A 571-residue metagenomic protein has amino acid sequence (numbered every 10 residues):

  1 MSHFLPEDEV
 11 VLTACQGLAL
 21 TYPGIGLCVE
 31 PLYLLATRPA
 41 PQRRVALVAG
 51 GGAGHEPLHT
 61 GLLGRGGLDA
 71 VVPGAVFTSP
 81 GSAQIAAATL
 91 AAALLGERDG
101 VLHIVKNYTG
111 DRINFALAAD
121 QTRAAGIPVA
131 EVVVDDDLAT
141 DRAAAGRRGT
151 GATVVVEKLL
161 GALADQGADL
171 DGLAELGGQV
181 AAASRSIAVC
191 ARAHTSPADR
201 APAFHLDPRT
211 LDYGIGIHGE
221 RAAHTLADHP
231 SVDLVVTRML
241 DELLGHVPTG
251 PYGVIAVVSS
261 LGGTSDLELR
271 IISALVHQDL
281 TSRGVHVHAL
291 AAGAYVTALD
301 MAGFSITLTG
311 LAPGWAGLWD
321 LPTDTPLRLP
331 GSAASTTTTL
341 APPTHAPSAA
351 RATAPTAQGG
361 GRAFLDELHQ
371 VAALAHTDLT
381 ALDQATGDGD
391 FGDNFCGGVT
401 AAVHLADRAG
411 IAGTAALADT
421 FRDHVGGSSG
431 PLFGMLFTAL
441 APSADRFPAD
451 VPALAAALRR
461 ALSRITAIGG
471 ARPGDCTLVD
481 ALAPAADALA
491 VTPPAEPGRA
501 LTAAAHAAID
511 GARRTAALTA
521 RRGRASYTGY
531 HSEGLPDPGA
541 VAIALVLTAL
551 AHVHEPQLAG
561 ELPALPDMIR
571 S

Functional and structural regions predicted by a protein language model:
M1-S571: N-terminal loops that bind phosphate or other acidic moieties and the adjacent beta-alpha structural core
